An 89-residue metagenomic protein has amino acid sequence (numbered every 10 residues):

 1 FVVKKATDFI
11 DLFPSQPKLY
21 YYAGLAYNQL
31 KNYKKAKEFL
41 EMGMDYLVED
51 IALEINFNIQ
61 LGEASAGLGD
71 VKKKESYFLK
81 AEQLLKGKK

Functional and structural regions predicted by a protein language model:
D8-D11, M44-D45, Q83: Conserved structural position within tetratricopeptide repeats
